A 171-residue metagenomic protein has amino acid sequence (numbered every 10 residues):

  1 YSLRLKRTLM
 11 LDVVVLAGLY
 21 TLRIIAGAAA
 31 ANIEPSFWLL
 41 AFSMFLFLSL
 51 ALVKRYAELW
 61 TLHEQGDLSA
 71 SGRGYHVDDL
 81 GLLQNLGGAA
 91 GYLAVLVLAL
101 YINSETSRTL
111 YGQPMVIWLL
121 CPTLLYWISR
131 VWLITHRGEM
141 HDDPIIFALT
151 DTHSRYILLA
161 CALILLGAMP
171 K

Functional and structural regions predicted by a protein language model:
S2-L9, V14-L16, T21-K171: C-terminal membrane-associated helical module and adjoining short loops/tails
